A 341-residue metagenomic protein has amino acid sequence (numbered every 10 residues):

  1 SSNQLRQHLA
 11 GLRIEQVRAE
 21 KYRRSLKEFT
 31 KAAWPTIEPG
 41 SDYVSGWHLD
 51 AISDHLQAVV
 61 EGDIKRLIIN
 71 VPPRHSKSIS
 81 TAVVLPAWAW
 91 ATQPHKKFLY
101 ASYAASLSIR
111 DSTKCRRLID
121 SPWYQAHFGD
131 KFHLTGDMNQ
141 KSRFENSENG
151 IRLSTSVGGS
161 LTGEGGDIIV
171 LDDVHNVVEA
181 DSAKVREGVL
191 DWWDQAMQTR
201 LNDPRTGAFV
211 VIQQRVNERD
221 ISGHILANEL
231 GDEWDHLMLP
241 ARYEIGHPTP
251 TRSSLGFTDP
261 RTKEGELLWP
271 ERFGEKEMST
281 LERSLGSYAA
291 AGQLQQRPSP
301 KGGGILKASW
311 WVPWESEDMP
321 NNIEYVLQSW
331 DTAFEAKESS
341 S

Functional and structural regions predicted by a protein language model:
S1-K65: N-terminal accessory segments
I64-V84: Walker A/P-loop
T81-Q93: Walker A/P-loop NTP-binding motif
A101-G158: Conserved nucleotide-state-sensing and coupling region of NTP-binding domains
K141-A196: Conserved RecA-like ASCE ATPase "motif II neighborhood" in helicase/translocase motors
N146, T155, E324-A336: Two-metal-ion RNase H-like nuclease active-site motif
G188-G246: Replace "adjacent to P-loop NTPase cores in ATP/GTP-dependent enzymes" with "adjacent to NTP-binding cores
T251-T332: ATPase catalytic-site recognition across NTP-hydrolyzing enzymes
